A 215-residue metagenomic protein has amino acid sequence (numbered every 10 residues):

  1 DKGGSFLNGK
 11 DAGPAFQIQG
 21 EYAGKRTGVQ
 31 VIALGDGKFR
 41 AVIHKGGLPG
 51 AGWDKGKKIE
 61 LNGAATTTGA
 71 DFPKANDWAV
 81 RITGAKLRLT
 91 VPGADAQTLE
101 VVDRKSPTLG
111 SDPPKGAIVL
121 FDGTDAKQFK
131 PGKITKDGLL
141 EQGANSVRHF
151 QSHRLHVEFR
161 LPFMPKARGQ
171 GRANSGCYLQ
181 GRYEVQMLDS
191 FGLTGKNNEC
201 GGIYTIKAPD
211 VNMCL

Functional and structural regions predicted by a protein language model:
D1-L7, K25-G28: Charged, amphipathic alpha-helical segments
G3-G9, P14-F16, L34-K38, V42-L215: Carbohydrate-interacting regions of secretory-pathway proteins
F16-G20, T27-G28: Mature N-terminal, pre-catalytic/accessory segment of carbohydrate-active enzymes
